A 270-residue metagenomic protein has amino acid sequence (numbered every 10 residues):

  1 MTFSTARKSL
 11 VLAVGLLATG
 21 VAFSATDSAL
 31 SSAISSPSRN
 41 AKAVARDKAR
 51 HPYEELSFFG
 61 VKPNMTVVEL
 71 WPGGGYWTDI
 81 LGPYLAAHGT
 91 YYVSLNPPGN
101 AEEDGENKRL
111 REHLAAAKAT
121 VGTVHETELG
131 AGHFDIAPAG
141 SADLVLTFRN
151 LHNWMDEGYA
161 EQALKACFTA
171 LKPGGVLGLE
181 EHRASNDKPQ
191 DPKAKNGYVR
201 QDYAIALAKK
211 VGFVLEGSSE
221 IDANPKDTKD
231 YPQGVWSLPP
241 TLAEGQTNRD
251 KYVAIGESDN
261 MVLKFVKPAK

Functional and structural regions predicted by a protein language model:
T19-A22: N-terminal signal peptide c-region/cleavage motif recognized by signal peptidases
L30-F58, K62: Class I SAM-dependent methyltransferase Rossmann-like catalytic core, especially the SAM/SAH-binding loop
N64-G73: Conserved class I S-adenosyl-L-methionine
G82, A160-P173: A short glycine-rich, Lys/Arg-flanked "PGG" loop and its adjoining helix->strand segment in the class I
L85-A86, W154-M155, L171-K172: Helix-to-beta-strand junctions that scaffold the AdoMet/dcAdoMet cofactor pocket in Class I SAM-dependent enzymes
Y92, G174-H182: Conserved beta-strand signature within the Rossmann-like core of class I S-adenosyl-L-methionine
I136-V145: A short acidic, Gly/Pro-enriched loop at the edge of an enzyme's catalytic core that lines a small-molecule cofactor
Y252-K270: C-terminal lobe and adjacent flexible extensions of AdoMet/dcAdoMet transferase-like proteins
